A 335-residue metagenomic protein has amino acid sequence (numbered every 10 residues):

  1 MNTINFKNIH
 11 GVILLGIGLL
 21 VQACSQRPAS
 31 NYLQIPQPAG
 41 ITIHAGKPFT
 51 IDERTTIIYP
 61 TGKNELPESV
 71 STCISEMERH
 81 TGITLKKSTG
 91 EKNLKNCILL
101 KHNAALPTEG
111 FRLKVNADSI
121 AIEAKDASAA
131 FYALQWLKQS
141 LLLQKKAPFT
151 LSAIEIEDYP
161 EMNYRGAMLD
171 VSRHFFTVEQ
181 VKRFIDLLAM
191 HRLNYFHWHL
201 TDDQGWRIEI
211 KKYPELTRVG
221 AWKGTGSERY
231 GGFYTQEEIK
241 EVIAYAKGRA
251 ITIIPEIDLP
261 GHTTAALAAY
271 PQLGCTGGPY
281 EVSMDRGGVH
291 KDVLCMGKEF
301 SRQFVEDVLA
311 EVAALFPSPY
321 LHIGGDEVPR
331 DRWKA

Functional and structural regions predicted by a protein language model:
N2-I13: Bacterial N-terminal signal peptides that target proteins for export
I4, K47-F49, T89-E91, A244-Y245 (+1 more regions): A general structural signal for short secondary-structure junctions and capping/turn motifs
V21-A23: C-terminal motif of bacterial Sec signal peptides marking the signal peptidase cleavage site
S25-Y164: Contiguous, structured surface segment used for ligand recognition
T89-E91, L100-H102, D202, I257-L259 (+1 more regions): A general secondary-structure junction signal
L106-H322: Feature activates predominantly on carbohydrate-active enzymes
D326-A335: N-terminal leader/propeptide and maturation segments of large enzyme subunits in energy/redox metabolism and hydrolases
